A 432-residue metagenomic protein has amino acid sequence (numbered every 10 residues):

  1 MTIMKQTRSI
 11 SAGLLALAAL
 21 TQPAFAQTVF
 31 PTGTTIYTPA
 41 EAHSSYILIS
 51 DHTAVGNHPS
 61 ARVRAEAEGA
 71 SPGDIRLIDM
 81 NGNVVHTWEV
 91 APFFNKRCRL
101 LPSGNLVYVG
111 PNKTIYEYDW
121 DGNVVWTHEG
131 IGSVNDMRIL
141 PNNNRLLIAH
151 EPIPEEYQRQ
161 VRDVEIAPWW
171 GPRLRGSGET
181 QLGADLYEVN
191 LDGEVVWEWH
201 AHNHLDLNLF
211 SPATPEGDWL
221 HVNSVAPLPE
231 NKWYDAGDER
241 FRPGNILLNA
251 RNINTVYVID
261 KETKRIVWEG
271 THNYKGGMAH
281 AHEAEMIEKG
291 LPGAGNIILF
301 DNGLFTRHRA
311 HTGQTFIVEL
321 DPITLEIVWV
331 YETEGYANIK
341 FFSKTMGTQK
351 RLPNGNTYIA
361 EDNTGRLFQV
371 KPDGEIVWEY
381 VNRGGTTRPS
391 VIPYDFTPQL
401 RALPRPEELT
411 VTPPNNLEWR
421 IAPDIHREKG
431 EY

Functional and structural regions predicted by a protein language model:
M1-T2, A18, T315: Glycine-centered signal
T2-A12: Bacterial N-terminal signal peptides that target proteins for export
S11-Q22: Bacterial N-terminal signal peptides
A26-Y432: Histidine-/acidic-rich catalytic cores in large beta-rich domains
